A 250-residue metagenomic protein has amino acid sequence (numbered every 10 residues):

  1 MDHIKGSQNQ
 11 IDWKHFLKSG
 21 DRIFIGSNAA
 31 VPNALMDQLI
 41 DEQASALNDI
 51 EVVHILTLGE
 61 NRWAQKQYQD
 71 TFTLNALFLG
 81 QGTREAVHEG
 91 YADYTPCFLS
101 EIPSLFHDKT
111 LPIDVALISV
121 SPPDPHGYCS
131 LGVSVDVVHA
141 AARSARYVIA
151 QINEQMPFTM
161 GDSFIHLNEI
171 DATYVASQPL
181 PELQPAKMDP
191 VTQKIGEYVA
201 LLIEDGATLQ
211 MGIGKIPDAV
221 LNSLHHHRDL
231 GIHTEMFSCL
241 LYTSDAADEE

Functional and structural regions predicted by a protein language model:
H3-N9, T173-A176: Short acidic-hydrophobic, aromatic-tinged amphipathic segments that line or gate anion-handling sites
K5-W13, E101-H107: Short acidic low-complexity segments
I11-H54, S121-H139: N-terminal phosphate-binding or glycine-rich loops at protein starts, especially the Walker A/P-loop of NTPases
L47-V115, S119: Glycine-rich, N-terminal phosphate-binding loop and its surrounding beta-alpha-beta segment
D49-T57, T73-L77, V148-N153, Y174 (+1 more regions): Short internal beta-strands
Q67, L131, H225-T234, S244: Conserved beta-strand/loop scaffold segments within soluble protein domains that form the structured core and edges
V87-M211, K215-S223, H227-D229: Internal alpha/beta core interface subdomains
Y242-E250: Single conserved hydrophobic/aromatic residue that forms the stacking wall/gate of nucleotide- or nucleobase-binding
